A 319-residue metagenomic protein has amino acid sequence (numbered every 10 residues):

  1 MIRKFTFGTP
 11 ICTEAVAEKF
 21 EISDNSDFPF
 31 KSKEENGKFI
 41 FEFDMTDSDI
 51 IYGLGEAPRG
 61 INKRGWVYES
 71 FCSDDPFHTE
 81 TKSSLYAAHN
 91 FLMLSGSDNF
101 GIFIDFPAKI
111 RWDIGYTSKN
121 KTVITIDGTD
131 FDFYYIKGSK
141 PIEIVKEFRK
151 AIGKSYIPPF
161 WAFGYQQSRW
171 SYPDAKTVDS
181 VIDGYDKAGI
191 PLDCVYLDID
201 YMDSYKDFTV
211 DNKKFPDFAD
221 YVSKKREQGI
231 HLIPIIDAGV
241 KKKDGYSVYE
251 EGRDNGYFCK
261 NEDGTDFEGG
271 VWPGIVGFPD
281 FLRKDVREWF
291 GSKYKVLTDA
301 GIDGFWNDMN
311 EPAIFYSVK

Functional and structural regions predicted by a protein language model:
M1-P159, R169-W170, A175, I182-K187: Catalytic and substrate-binding clefts that recognize carbohydrates or anionic sugar/phosphate headgroups
I2, P191-K319: Aromatic- and carboxylate-enriched substrate-binding clefts and catalytic-loop regions of carbohydrate-active enzymes
G65, C72-D75, H89-N90, G96 (+12 more regions): Solvent-exposed, flexible loop/coil residues
Y86, F131-Y135, F148, Y165 (+8 more regions): Aromatic side chains
A87-H89, D98-F100, T122, T129-D132 (+7 more regions): Structural beta-strand/beta-sheet cores of well-ordered domains, especially the beta-sheet scaffolds that support
L94, D105, S168, D198-D200 (+1 more regions): Acidic/polar N-terminal loop/beta-strand segments that form early-domain functional surfaces
A151-S168, T265-F278: N-terminal small/glycine-rich loop or linker at the start of catalytic domains across soluble metabolic enzymes
P173-A188, V286-V296: Short, acidic/polar
